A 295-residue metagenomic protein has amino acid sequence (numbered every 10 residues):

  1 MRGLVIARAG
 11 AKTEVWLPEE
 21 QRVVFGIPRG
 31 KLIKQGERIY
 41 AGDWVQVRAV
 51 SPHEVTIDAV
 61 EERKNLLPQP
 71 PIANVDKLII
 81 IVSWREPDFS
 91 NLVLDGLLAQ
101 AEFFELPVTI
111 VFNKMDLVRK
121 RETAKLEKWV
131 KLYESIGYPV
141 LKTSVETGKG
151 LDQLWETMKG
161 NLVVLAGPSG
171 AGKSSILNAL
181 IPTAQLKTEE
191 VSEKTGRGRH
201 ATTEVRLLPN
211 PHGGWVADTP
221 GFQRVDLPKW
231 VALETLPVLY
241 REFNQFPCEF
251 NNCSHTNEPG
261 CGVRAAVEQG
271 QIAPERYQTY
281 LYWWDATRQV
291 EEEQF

Functional and structural regions predicted by a protein language model:
M1-A9: Structural detector for short beta-strands of small beta-barrel domains
A11, E20, G30, Q35-S51 (+7 more regions): Helix-rich effector regions associated with P-loop NTPase G domains
E14-P18, F25-I27: Short, acidic/hydrophobic/Gly-rich beta-strand patch recurrent on exposed beta strands that often constitutes part
R85-I136: Phosphate-binding glycine-rich loops and their immediate beta-loop-alpha structural context
L117-A171: Canonical P-loop GTPase G-domain recognition
S169, S174-S175, A179: Walker A/P-loop
